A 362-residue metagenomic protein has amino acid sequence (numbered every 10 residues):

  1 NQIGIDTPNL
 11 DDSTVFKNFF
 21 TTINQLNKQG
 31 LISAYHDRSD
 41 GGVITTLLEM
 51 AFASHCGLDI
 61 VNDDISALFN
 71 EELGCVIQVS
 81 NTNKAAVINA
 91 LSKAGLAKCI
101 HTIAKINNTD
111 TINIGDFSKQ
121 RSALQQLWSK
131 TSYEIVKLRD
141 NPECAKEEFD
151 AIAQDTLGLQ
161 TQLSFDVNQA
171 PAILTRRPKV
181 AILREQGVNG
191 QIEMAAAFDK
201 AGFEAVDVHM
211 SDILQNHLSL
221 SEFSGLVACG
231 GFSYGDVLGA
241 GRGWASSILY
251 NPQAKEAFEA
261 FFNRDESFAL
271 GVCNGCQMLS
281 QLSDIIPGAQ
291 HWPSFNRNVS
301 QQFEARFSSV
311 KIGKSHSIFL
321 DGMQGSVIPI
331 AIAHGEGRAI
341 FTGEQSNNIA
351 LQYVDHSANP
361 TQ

Functional and structural regions predicted by a protein language model:
N1-F69, N83-K179, G187: Intein/HINT protein-splicing elements and their conserved insertion hotspots or analogous self-processing inserts
I3-N9, A201-G202, L238-S247, N348-D355: Short, basic, glycine/proline-bearing loop/turn elements
D40-I44, G275-M278, I330: FAD-binding core of FAD-dependent oxidoreductases, characterized by glycine-rich FAD pyrophosphate-binding loops
E49, A53-C56, V79-N81, K93 (+3 more regions): Short, well-ordered loop/turn and helix-capping segments at boundaries between secondary-structure elements and domains
E71-G74: A structural-propensity feature for long, helix-poor, extended segments
I114-V272, C276-H291, N296-A305, K311 (+2 more regions): N-terminal beta1-alpha1 cap of cysteine-dependent amidohydrolase-like domains
F307, I312-Q362: C-terminal and late-domain segments of enzyme folds
